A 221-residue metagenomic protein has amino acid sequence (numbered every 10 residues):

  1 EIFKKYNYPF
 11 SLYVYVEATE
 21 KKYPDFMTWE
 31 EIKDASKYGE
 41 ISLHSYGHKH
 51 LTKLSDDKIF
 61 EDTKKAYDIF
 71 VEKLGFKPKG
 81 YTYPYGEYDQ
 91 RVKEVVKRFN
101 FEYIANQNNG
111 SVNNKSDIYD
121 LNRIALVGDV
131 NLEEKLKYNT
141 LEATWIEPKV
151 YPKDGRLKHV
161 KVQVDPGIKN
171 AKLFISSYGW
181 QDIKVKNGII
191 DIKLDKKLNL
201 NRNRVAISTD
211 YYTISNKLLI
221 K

Functional and structural regions predicted by a protein language model:
K4-V92, E102, K115-L121: Metal-dependent polysaccharide deacetylase catalytic core of the NodB/CE4 family, i.e., the active-site-bearing domain
K4-Y23, L126-K221: Terminal accessory/targeting
S42, K73, I104, V160-G167: Glycine-centered structural positions embedded in regular secondary structure
H50-L51, S111-N114, V127-D129: A short acidic, often aromatic-flanked loop/helix-cap motif at beta-alpha or helix-coil junctions that lines enzyme
P78-G86, G110-K115, D182-K197: Repeat-unit-sized solenoid/scaffold elements
F101-G110: Acidic, His- and aromatic-enriched active-site or binding-groove loops in soluble protein domains that engage sugars
